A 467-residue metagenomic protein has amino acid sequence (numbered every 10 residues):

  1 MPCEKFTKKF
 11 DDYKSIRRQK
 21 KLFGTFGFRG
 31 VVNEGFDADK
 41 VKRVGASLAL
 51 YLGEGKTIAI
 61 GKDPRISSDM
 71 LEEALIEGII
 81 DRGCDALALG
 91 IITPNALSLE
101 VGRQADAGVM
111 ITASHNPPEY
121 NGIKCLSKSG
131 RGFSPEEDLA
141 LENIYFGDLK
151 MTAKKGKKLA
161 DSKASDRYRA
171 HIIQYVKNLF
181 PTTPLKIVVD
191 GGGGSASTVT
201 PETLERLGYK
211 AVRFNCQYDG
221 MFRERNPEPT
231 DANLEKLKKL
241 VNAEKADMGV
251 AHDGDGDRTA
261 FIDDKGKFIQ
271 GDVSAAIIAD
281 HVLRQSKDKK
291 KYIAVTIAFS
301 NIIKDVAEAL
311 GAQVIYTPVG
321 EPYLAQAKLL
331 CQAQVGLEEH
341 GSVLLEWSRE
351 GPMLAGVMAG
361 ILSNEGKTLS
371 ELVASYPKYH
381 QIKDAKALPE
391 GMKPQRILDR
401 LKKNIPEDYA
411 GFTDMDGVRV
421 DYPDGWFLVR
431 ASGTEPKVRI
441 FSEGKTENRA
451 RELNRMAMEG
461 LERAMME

Functional and structural regions predicted by a protein language model:
P2-G83, K157-I187: An N-terminal, well-structured beta->alpha segment
K9-R18, V31, N121-E244: Gly/Ser/Thr-enriched, mixed-charge loops and adjacent short helices that form phosphate/oxyanion-binding elements
F23-G24, I60, A86-I91, M110-I111 (+7 more regions): General beta-strand structural signal in soluble alpha/beta enzymes
L50, E54-N121, E202-I262: N-terminal small/polar loop signature for handling phosphorylated ligands or for N-terminal nucleophile
S134, R213-N215, K267-S286, E350-L362: Gly/Ser/Thr-rich active-site loops/lids in small-molecule metabolic enzymes that frequently grip phosphoryl groups
L139-A170, Q174, D264-E339, V343-E346: Proline/glycine-rich low-complexity loops and linkers
D288-E467: Phosphate-binding and adjacent anionic-ligand microenvironments
